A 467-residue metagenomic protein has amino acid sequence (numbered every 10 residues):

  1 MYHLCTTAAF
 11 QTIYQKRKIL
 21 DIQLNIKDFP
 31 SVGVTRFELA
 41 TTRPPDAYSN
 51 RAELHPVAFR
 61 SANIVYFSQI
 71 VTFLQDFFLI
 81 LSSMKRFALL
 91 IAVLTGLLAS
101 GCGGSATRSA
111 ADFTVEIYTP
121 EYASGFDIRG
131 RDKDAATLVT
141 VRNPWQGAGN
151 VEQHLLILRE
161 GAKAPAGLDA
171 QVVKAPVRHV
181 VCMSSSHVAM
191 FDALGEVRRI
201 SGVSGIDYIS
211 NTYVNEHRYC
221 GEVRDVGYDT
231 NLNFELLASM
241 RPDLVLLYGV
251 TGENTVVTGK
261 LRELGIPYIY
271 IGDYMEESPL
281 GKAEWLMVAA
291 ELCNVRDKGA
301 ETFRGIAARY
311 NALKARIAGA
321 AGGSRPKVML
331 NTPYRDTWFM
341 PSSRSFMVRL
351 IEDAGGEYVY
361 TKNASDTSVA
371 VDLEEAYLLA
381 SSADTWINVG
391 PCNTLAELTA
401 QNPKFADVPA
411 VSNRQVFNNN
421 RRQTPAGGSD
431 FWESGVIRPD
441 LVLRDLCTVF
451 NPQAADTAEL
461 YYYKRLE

Functional and structural regions predicted by a protein language model:
Y2-K18, G33-E38, S49-N50, L89 (+1 more regions): Short, positively charged low-complexity motifs
R17-F29, R36, V57-F59: N-terminal amphipathic/hydrophobic targeting modules at extreme N-termini, encompassing cleavable Sec/SRP-type signal
N63-Y66, F77-F78, C102-V188, K298-M329 (+3 more regions): Bacterial Sec-exported substrate-binding components of ABC uptake systems
I64, V71-L74, F78-S100: Sec-dependent bacterial lipoprotein signal peptides
T137-T140, W145-A238, L244-V250: A short, structured surface patch at a secondary-structure boundary
V180, S186-A189, I206-I209, L232 (+7 more regions): Solvent-exposed loop/turn segments at secondary-structure junctions within structured extracellular/periplasmic domains
E222, S239, D243-L246, E253-T337 (+2 more regions): Extracytoplasmic substrate-binding proteins
L313-N402: Flexible, glycine-rich surface segments
